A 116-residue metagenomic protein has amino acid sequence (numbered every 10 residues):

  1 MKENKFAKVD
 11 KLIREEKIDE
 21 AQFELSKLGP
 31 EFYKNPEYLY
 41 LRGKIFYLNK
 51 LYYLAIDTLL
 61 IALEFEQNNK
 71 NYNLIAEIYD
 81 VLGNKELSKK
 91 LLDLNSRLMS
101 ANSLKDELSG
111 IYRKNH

Functional and structural regions predicted by a protein language model:
K2-E31, N35: Alpha-helical segment of the N-proximal tetratricopeptide repeat
E3, E37, K70-N71, S103-L104: Start-of-helix register in tetratricopeptide repeats
Y33, E66-Q67, M99-S100: Short coil turns that delineate tetratricopeptide repeat
L41, L74, E107-L108: Canonical tetratricopeptide repeat
